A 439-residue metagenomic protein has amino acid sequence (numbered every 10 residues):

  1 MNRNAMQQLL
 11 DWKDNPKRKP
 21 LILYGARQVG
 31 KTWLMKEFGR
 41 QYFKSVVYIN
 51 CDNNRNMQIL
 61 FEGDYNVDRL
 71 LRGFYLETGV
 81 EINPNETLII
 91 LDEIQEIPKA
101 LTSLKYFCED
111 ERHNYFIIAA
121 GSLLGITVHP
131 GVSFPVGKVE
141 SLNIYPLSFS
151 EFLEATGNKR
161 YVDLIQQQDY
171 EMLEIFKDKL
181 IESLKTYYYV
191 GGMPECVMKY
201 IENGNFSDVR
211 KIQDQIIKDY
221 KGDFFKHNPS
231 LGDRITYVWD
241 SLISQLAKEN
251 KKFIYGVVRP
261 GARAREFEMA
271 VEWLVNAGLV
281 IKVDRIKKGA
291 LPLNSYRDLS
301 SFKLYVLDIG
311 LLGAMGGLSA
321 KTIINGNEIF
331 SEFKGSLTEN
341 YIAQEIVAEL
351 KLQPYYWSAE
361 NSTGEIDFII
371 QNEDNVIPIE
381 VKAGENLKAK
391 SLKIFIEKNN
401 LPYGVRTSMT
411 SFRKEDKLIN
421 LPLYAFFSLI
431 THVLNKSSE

Functional and structural regions predicted by a protein language model:
M1-N15: Pre-Walker A adenine-sensing motif
K31: Conserved lysine of the Walker
L34, F38: Hydrophobic positions on the alpha1 helix immediately C-terminal to the Walker A/P-loop
I90, F116-S122, N143: Structural recognition of the conserved hydrophobic beta-strand(s) that form the central parallel beta-sheet of P-loop
L101-I118: Conserved catalytic/switch belt of AAA+ P-loop NTPases
V128-A247: Interdomain motor-coupling "hinge/lid" segment immediately C-terminal to the ATP-binding subdomain of NTP-driven enzymes
M198-I366, I370: Accessory nucleic acid-recognition modules appended to NTPase machines
I342, I346, I366-E385, G404: Conserved catalytic cores of phosphodiester-cleaving nucleases, focusing on short active-site segments
